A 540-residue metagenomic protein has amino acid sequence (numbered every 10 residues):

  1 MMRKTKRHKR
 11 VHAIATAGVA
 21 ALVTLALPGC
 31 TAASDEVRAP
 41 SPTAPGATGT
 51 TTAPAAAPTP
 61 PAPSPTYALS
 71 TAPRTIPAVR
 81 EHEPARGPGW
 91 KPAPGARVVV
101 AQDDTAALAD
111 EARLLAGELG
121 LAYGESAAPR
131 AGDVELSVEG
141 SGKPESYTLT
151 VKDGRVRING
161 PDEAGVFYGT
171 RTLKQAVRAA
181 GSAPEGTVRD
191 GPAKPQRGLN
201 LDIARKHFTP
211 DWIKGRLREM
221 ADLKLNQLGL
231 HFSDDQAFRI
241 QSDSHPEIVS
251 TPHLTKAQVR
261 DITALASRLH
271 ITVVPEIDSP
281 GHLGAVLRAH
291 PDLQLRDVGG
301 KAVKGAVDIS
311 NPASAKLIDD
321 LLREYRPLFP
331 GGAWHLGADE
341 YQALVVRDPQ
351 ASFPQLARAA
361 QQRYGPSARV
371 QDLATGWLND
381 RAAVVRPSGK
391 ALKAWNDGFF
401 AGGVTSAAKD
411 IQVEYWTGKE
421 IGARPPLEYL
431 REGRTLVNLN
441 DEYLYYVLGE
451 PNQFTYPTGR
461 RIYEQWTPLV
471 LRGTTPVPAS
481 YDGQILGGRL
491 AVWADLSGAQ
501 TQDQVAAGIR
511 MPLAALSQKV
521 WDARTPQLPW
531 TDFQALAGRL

Functional and structural regions predicted by a protein language model:
M2-A26, C30-A164, T172-L173, A179-T187 (+1 more regions): Acidic, contiguous N-terminal accessory segments
T105-D110, A164-F167, H207-D211, H253 (+8 more regions): Soluble non-cytosolic domains of exported or imported proteins
A107, H207-F208, D235-R239, P280-G284 (+5 more regions): Flexible loop/turn segments at secondary-structure boundaries
S146-D319, R323-A333, V345, P349 (+1 more regions): Feature activates predominantly on carbohydrate-active enzymes
Q196-N200, Q227-G229, H270-V274, A333-H335 (+4 more regions): Structural preference for beta-strand elements that scaffold enzyme active sites
L201-I203, F232-D234, P275-S279, A338-E340 (+4 more regions): A cross-domain feature marking catalytic cores of carbohydrate-active enzymes and several ubiquitous metabolic/repair
K304-D410, W416, I421-E428: Active-site neighborhood of glycoside hydrolase catalytic domains
L392-D397, S406-L540: Flexible, acidic glycine-rich loops studded with aromatic residues
